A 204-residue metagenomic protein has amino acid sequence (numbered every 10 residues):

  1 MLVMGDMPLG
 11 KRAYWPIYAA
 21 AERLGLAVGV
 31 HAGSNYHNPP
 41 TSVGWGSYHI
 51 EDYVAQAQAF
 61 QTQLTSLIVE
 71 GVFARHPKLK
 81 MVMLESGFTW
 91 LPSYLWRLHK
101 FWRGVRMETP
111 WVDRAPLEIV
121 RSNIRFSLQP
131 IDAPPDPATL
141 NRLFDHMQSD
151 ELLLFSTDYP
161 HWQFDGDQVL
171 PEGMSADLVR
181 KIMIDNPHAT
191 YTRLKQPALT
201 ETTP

Functional and structural regions predicted by a protein language model:
M1-V120, P135-E151: Histidine/acidic residue-rich metal-binding segments in metalloenzymes
E70-G71, L79-M81, T89-W90, P110-R114 (+2 more regions): Mid-to-C-terminal alpha-helical segments outside catalytic/metal-binding sites
S86, I131, D158: Residues that form or immediately flank small-molecule/cofactor binding pockets and catalytic motifs
I124-D132: His/Asp/Glu-enriched short active-site or ligand-binding loop at hydrolase and phosphoryl-transfer sites
